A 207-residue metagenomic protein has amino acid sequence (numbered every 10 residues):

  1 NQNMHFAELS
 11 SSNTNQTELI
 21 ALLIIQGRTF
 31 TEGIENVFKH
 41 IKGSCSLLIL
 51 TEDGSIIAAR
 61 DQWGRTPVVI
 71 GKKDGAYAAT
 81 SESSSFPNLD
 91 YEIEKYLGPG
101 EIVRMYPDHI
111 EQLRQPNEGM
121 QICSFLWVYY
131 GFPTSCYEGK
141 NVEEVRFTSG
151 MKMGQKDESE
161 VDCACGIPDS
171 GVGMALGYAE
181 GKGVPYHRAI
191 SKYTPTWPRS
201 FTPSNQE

Functional and structural regions predicted by a protein language model:
N1-G98, R104-C163, I167: Conserved short alpha-helical segments that host acidic/polar catalytic motifs at enzyme active sites
D53-S55, G166-M174, G181, Y193-T196: A glycine-rich phosphate-binding loop feature that marks nucleotide/adenosyl-phosphate handling sites
G71, G150, G177, G181 (+2 more regions): Glycine-centered structural positions embedded in regular secondary structure
P99-E101, Y106, G173-H187: Structured, non-catalytic alpha/beta "coupling" segments that mediate domain-domain communication and provide generic
I122, L126-W127, A175, G183 (+1 more regions): Generic intrinsically disordered, low-complexity segments enriched for polar/acidic and small residues
G183-E207: Short, glycine/charge-rich flexible loops or terminal/linker lids adjacent to PRPP-binding catalytic cores
